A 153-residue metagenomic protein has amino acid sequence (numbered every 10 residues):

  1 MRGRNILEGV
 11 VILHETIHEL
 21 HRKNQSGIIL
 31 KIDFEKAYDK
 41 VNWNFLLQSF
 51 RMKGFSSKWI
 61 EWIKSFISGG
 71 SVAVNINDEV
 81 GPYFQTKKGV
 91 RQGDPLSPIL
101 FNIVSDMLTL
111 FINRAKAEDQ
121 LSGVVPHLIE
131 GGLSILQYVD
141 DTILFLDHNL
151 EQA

Functional and structural regions predicted by a protein language model:
M1-A153: Nucleotidyl polymerases of mobile genetic elements and RNA viruses
